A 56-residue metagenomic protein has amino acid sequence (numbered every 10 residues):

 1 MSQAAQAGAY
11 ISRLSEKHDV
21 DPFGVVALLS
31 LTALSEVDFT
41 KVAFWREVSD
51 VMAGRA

Functional and structural regions predicted by a protein language model:
M1-P22: N-terminal acidic leader/helix
G24-A56: Short, charge-rich amphipathic interface segments used for partner binding and complex assembly
